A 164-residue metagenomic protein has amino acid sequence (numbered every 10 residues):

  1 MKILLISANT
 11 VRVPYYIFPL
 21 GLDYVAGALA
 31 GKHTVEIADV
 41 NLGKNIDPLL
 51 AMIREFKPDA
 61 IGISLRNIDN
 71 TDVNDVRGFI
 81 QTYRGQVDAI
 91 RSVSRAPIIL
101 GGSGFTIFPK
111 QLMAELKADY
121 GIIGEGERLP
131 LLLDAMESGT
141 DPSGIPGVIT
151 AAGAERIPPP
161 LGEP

Functional and structural regions predicted by a protein language model:
M1-P164: Acidic, low-complexity intrinsically disordered segments
